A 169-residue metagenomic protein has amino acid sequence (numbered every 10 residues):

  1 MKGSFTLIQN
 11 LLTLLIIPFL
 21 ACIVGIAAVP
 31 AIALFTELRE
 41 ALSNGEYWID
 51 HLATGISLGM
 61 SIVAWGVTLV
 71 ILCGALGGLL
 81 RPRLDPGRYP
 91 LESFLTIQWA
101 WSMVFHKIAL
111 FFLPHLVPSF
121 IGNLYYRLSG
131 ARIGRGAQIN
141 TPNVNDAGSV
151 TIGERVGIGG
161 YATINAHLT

Functional and structural regions predicted by a protein language model:
M1-L128: Terminal amphipathic alpha-helical/low-complexity segments used for targeting or macromolecular assembly
P118, V144-D146: Short intracellular "coupling" helices and adjacent cytoplasmic loop segments at the cytosolic face of multi-pass
A131, G136-N143, V150, E154-A162 (+1 more regions): A structural motif detector for beta-strand N-caps
